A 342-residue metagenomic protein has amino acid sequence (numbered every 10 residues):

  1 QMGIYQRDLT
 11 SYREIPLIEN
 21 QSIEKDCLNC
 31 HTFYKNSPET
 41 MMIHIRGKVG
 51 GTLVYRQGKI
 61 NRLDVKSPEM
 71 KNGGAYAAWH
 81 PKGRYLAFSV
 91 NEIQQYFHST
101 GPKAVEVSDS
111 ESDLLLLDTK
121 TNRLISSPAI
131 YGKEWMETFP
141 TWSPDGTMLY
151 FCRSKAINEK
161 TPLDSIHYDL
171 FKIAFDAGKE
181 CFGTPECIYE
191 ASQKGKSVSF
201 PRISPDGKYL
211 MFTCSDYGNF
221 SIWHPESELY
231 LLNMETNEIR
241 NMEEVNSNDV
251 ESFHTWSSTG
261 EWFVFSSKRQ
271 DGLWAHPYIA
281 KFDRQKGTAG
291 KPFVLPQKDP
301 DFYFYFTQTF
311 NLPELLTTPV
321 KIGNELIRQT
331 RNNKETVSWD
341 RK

Functional and structural regions predicted by a protein language model:
Q1-K342: Sequence signature of WD/YWTD-type beta-propeller architectures
